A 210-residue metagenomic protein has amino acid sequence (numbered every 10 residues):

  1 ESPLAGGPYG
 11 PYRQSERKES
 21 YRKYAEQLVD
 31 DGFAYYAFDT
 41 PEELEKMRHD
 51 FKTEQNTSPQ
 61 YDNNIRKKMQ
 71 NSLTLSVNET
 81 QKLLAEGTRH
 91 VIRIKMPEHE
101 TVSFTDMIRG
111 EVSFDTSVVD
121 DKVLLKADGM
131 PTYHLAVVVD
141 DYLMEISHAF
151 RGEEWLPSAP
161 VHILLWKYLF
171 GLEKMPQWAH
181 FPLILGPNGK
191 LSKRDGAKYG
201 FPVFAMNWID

Functional and structural regions predicted by a protein language model:
E1, M206-D210: Short, intrinsically disordered, charge-balanced linker/junction segments flanking boundaries in proteins
E1-Y9: A glycine-rich helix N-cap at a beta->alpha junction
P8-E19, D31: Short coil/turn segments at secondary-structure boundaries
Q14, Q27-A205: Active-site cores that bind ATP or allylic diphosphates and position pyrophosphate for catalysis
S20, Y24-E26: N-terminal, positively charged, Ser/Thr/Ala/Gly-biased leader segments that form transit/presequence-like amphipathic
